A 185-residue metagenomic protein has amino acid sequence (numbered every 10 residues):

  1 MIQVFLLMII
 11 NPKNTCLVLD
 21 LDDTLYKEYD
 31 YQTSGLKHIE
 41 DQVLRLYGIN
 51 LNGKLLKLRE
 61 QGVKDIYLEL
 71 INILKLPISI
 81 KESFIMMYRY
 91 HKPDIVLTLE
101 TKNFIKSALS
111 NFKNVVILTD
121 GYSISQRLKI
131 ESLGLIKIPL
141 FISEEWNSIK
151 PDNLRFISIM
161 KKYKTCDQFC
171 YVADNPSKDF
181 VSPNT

Functional and structural regions predicted by a protein language model:
M1-L7: N-terminal amphipathic/basic-hydrophobic helices that include classical n-h-c signal peptides and signal-anchor
I10-K102: N-terminal helical cap/lid subdomain that shapes the substrate entry/recognition surface in HAD-like hydrolases
I10-P12, N111-K113, K162-D167: Glycine-rich phosphate-binding loop signature in dinucleotide/nucleotide-binding domains
R89-V116, N153: Short, acidic loop-to-helix structural element flanking the phosphoryl-transfer center in phosphate-processing enzymes
V116-I117, Y171: Structural beta-sheet core signal
Y122-C170, S177-K178: Substrate-recognition "cap/lid" segment bordering the active-site pocket of phosphatases
C170, P183-T185: Short, intrinsically disordered, charge-balanced linker/junction segments flanking boundaries in proteins
